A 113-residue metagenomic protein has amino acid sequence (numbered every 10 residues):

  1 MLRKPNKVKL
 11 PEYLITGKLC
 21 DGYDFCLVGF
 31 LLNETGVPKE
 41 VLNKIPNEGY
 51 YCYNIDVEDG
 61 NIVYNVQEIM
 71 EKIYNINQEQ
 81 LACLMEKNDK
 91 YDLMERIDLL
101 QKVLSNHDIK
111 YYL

Functional and structural regions predicted by a protein language model:
M1-F25, L32-L113: Domain-length accessory/inserted modules outside core catalytic folds
